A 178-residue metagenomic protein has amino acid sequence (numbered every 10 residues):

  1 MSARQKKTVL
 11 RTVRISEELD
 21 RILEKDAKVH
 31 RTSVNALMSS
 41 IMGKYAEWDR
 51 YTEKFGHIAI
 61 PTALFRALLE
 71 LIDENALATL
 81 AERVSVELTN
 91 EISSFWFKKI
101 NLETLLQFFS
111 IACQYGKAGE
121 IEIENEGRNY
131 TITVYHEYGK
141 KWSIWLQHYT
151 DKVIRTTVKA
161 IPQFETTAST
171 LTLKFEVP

Functional and structural regions predicted by a protein language model:
M1-E17, A27: Short Lys/Arg-rich basic patches
V13, K28, H136, K140: Short, charged/polar micro-motifs that form catalytic or ligand-binding hotspots
I22, T32-G56: Short, basic amphipathic alpha-helical segments that act as recognition/interaction helices in nucleic-acid-binding
I58-T62, R66-I72, V153-R155, A160-E165: Generic N-terminal amphipathic/basic segments
T62-T131: An N-terminal amphipathic alpha-helical segment
E122-T167: Short, hydrophobic/π-rich interface segment
T166-P178: Polar/charged, Gly/Pro-rich intrinsically disordered segments
